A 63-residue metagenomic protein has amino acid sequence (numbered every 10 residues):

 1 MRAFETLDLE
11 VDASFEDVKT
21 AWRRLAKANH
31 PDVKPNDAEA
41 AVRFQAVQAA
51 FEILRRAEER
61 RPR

Functional and structural regions predicted by a protein language model:
M1-V33, A46-A57, R61: N-terminal J-domain/J-like co-chaperone modules of DnaJ/Hsp40 proteins
N36: C-terminal interaction modules of eukaryotic adaptor/scaffold proteins
